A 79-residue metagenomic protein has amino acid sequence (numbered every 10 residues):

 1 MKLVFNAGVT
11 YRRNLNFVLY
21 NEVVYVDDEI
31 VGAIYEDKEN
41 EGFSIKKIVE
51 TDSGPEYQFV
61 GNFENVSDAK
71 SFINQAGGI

Functional and structural regions predicted by a protein language model:
M1-E29, G54-P55: Negatively charged, low-complexity tracts enriched in Asp/Glu with abundant Ser/Thr
K2-L3, A7, F43-S44, V60-F63: Eukaryotic scaffold repeat domains enriched in small/polar residues
V9, I34-Y35, S71, G78: Short stretches within intrinsically disordered, low-complexity N-terminal or propeptide regions
V23-V24, V49, N62: Hydrophobic beta-strand positions
I30-Y57: Short aromatic-glycine-(Arg/Gly/Cys) micro-motifs in beta-strand/loop hairpins
E36-E41, N62-D68: A short, sequence-level motif marking secondary-structure junctions
D52-E56, E64-I79: A short, charged, amphipathic alpha-helix used as a generic interaction element across diverse proteins
